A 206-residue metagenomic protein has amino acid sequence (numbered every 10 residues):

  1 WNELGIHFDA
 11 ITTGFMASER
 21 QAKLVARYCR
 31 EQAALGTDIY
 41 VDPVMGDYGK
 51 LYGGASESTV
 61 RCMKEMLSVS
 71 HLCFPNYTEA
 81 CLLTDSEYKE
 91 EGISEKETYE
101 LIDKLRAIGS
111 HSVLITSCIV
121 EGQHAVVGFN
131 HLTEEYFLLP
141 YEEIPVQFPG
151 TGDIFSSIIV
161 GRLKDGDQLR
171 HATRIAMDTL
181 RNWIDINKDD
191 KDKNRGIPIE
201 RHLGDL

Functional and structural regions predicted by a protein language model:
W1-G53, P198-L206: Conserved N-terminal subdomain of the carbohydrate kinase-like
W1-L4, E31-Q32, V69, C73 (+5 more regions): Change "in soluble alpha/beta enzymes" to "in soluble alpha/beta proteins
A17, M45-D47, E79, S117-E121 (+2 more regions): Glycine-rich beta-alpha junction loops
R20-L24, L82-L83, I158: Phosphate- and divalent-cation-binding pockets in alpha/beta enzyme and binding domains that engage nucleotide-derived
G54-Y136: Conserved phosphate/ATP/ADP-binding segment of small-molecule kinases
E135-P149: Short pre-catalytic strand/loop immediately N-terminal to key active-site residues, enriched for Gly-Thr
V146-L169, T173: Short, small-residue alpha-helix embedded
R170-L206: Charged C-terminal helix
